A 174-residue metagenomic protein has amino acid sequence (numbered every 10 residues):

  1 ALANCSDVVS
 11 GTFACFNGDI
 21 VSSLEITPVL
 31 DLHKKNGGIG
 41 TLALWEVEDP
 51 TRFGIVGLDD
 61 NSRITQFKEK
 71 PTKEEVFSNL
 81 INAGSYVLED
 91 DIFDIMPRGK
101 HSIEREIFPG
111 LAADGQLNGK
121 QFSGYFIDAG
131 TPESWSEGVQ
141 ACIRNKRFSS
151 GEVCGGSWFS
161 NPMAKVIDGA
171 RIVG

Functional and structural regions predicted by a protein language model:
A1-D59, P97: Conserved beta-loop-beta/alpha segment of the NTase-like Rossmann-fold superfamily that binds/positions NTPs
V8, P50-T51, D59, S78-L80 (+2 more regions): A generic fold-level signal
S10-G11, A83-D94: Conserved nucleotide-sugar donor-binding and metal-coordinating catalytic region shared by glycosyltransferases
F13, V21, I55, L80 (+4 more regions): A residue-level structural signature of the nucleotidyltransferase/glycosyltransferase Rossmann-like core
P28, K35-N36, N61-R63, D90-G174: Left-handed beta-helix
L44, K68-T72, D168: Short, well-ordered turn and helix-capping elements at secondary-structure junctions
D49, T72-S85: A recurrent flexible, glycine/aromatic-enriched loop bordering the glycosyltransferase active site that acts as
L58-V76: Short, flexible, basic/aromatic active-site loop/helix in glycosyltransferases
